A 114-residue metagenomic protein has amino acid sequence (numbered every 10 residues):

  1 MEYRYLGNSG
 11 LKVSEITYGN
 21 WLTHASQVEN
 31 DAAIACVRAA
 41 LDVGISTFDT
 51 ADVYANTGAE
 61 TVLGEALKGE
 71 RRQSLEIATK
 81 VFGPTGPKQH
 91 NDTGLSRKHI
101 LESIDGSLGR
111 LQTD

Functional and structural regions predicted by a protein language model:
M1-L75: N-terminal binding-site loop/beta-alpha segment at the start of enzyme catalytic domains that lines or forms
A40, K80, R110: Conserved catalytic core of Hanks-type protein kinase domains
A51-T57, F82-P87, L111-D114: Low-complexity, flexible helical/coil segments
V62-A66, E76, K80, H99-G106: Generic beta-strand or strand-like secondary-structure segments
E70-R97: Structural motif corresponding to the early beta-alpha repeats
K88-D114: Glycine/proline-rich, positively charged, aromatic-decorated active-site loop/lid region on the catalytic face
